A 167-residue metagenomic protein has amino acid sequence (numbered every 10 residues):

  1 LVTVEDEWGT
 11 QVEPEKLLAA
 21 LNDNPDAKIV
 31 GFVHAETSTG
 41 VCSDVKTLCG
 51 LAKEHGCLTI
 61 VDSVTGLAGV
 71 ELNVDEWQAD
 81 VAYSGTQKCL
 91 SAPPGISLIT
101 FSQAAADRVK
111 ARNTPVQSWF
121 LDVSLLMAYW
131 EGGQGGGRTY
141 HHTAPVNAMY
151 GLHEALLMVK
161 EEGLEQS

Functional and structural regions predicted by a protein language model:
L1-E7: Active-site cofactor/substrate anionic-group-binding motifs, chiefly glycine- and Lys/Arg-rich phosphate-binding loops
V4, F32-E36, C57, V61-V64 (+5 more regions): Fold-independent oxyanion-binding glycine-rich loops and adjacent beta-strand/coil segments at enzyme active sites
T10-G66, V81, C89: Active-site phosphate-binding strand-loop segment of PLP-dependent enzymes
K16, T47, N73, G85 (+3 more regions): Alpha-helical scaffold segments in soluble metabolic enzymes
A19-A20, E76-A79, T100-F101: Short, hinge-like loop/turn segments at secondary-structure boundaries
L67-W77: Glycine-rich, charge-decorated loop segments at or immediately adjacent to ligand/cofactor-binding or catalytic sites
D75-Q87: Conserved active-site segment immediately N-terminal to the catalytic lysine that forms the internal aldimine
L90-S167: Active-site C-terminal subdomain of aminotransferase-like
